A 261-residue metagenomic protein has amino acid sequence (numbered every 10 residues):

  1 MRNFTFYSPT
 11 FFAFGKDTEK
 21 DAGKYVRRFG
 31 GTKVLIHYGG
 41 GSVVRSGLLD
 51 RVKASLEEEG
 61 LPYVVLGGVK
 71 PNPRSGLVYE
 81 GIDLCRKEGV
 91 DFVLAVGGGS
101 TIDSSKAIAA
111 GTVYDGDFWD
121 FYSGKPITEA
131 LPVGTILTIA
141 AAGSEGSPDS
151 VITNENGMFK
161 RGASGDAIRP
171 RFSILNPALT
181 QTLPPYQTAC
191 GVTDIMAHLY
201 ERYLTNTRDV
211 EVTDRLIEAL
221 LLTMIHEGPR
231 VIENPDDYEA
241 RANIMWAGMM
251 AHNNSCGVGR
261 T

Functional and structural regions predicted by a protein language model:
M1-F92: ATP/NTP phosphate-donor binding region
F11, K33-L35, Y63-V64, D91-L94 (+5 more regions): Structural motif
R51-V52, E80-I82, T101-Y114, G146-D149: Short Gly/Thr/Asp-enriched flexible loops that form oxyanion-binding sites at enzyme active sites
K70, V96-G98, G259-T261: Active-site nucleophile and cofactor-binding loops and adjacent substrate-binding regions of central metabolic enzymes
V90-I108, T138-S144: Glycine/serine-rich anion-binding loops at beta->alpha junctions that coordinate negatively charged ligand groups
V113-D209: A glycine/threonine-rich phosphate-anchoring loop and its flanking beta-alpha core in nucleotide/phosphate-binding
R202, N206-T261: Active-site segments that bind and position negatively charged phosphate/pyrophosphate groups
